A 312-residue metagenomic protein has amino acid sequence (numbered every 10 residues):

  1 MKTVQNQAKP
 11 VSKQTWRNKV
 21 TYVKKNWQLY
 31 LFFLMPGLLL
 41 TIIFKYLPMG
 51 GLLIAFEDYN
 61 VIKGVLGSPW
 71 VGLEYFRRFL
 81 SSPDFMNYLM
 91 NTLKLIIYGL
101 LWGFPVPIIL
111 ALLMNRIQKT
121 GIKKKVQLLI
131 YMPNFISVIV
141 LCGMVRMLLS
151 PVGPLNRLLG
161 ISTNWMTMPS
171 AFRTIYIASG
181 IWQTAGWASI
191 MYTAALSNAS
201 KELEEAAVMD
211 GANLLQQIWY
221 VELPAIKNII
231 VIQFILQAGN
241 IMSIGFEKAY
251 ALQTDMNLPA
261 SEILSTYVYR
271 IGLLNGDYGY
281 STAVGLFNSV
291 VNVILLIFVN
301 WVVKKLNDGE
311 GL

Functional and structural regions predicted by a protein language model:
M1-V23: Short, Lys/Arg-rich, polar N-terminal cytosolic tail immediately upstream of the first transmembrane signal-anchor
Y22, N26-L312: A structural signal for multi-pass alpha-helical bundles of membrane permease subunits that mediate small-molecule
